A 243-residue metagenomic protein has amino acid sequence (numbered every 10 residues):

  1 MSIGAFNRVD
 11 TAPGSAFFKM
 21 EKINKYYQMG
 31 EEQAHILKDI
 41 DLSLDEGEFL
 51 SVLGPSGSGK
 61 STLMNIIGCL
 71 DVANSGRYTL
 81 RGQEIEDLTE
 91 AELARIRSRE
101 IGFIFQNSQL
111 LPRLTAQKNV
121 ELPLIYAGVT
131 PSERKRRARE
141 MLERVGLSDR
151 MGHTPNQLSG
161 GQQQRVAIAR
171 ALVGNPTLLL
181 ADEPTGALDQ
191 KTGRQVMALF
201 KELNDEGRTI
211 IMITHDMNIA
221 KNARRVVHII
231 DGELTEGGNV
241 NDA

Functional and structural regions predicted by a protein language model:
M1-Y26, T235-A243: ABC-family P-loop ATPase nucleotide-binding domain
A16-I230: ABC family nucleotide-binding domain
